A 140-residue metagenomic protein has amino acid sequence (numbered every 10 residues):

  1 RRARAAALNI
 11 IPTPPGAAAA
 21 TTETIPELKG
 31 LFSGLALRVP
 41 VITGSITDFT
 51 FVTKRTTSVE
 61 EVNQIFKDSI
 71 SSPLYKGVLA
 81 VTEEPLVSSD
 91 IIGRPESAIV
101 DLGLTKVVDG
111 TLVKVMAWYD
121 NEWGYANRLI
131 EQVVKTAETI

Functional and structural regions predicted by a protein language model:
R1-V113, I140: C-terminal substrate-binding/catalytic lobe of Rossmann-fold NAD(P)-dependent oxidoreductases
R38-I42, W118-Y125: Glycine-rich phosphate/pyrophosphate-binding beta-alpha loops
N127-I140: Internal hydrophobic alpha-helix adjacent to the cofactor/substrate pocket in enzyme cavities
